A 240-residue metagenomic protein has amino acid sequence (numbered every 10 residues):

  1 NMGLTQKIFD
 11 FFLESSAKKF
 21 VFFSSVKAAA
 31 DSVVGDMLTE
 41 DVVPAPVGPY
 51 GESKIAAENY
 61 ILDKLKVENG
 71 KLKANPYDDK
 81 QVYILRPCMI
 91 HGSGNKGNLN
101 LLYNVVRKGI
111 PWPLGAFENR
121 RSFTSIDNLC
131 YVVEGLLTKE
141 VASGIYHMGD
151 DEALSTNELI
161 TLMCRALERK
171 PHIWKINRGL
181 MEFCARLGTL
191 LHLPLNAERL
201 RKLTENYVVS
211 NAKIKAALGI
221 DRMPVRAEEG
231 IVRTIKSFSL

Functional and structural regions predicted by a protein language model:
M2, D36, V42, V47-E58 (+5 more regions): Short-chain dehydrogenase/reductase
L4, I8-F12, I61, V132: Hydrophobic positions on the long internal alpha-helix of Rossmann-like NAD(P)-dependent oxidoreductase domains
Q6-P49, N69, P76: Conserved Rossmann-fold NAD(P)-dependent oxidoreductase catalytic core, especially the SDR/UDP-sugar
A30, G48, K80-L101: Flexible, glycine-rich beta-alpha linker
A45-Y83: Active-site Tyr-X1-5-Lys
N95-L101, G115-L137, S143-G144, E229: Substrate-positioning beta->alpha
L101-I126, K170-V208: Alpha-helical membrane-targeting segments
L136-L195, N211, A227, I231-I235: Mid/C-terminal beta-alpha module of Rossmann-like enzyme folds, strongest in SDR-family dehydrogenases/epimerases
